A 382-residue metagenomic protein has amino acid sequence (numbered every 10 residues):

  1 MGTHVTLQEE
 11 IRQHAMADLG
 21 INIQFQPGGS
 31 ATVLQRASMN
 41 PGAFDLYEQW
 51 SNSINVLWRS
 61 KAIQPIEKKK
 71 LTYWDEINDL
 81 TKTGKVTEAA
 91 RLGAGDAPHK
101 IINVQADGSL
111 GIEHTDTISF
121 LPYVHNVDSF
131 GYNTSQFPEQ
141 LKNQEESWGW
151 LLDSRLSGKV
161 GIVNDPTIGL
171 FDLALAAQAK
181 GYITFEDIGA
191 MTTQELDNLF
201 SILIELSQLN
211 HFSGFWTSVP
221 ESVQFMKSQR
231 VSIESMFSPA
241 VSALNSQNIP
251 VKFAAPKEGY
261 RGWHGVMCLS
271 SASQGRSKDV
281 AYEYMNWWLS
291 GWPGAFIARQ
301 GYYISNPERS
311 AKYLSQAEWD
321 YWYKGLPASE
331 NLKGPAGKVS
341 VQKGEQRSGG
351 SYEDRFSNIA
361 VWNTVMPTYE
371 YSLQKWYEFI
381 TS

Functional and structural regions predicted by a protein language model:
M1-P65, K69, V223: Early extracytoplasmic/lumenal segment of secretory-pathway proteins
H4-E9, A31-T32, W58-E221: Extracytoplasmic ligand-binding site segments that recognize negatively charged/polar headgroups
G28, E48-Q49, I162, T217 (+1 more regions): Short beta-strand and adjacent tight-turn residues that come in two discontinuous sequence segments and form the edges
N40-E48, A62-Q64, L156-K159, S228-I233 (+1 more regions): Alpha-to-beta junction loops
N40-G42, V56-W58, I112-D116, L121-H125 (+6 more regions): Extracellular/periplasmic catalytic domains that process cell-envelope and extracellular macromolecules
H211-Q274, K312-L314, E318: Extracytoplasmic/periplasmic substrate-binding proteins
C268-R347: Mature extracytoplasmic/periplasmic domains
A336-S382: Conserved C-terminal helix/tail region of periplasmic/extracytoplasmic solute-binding proteins
